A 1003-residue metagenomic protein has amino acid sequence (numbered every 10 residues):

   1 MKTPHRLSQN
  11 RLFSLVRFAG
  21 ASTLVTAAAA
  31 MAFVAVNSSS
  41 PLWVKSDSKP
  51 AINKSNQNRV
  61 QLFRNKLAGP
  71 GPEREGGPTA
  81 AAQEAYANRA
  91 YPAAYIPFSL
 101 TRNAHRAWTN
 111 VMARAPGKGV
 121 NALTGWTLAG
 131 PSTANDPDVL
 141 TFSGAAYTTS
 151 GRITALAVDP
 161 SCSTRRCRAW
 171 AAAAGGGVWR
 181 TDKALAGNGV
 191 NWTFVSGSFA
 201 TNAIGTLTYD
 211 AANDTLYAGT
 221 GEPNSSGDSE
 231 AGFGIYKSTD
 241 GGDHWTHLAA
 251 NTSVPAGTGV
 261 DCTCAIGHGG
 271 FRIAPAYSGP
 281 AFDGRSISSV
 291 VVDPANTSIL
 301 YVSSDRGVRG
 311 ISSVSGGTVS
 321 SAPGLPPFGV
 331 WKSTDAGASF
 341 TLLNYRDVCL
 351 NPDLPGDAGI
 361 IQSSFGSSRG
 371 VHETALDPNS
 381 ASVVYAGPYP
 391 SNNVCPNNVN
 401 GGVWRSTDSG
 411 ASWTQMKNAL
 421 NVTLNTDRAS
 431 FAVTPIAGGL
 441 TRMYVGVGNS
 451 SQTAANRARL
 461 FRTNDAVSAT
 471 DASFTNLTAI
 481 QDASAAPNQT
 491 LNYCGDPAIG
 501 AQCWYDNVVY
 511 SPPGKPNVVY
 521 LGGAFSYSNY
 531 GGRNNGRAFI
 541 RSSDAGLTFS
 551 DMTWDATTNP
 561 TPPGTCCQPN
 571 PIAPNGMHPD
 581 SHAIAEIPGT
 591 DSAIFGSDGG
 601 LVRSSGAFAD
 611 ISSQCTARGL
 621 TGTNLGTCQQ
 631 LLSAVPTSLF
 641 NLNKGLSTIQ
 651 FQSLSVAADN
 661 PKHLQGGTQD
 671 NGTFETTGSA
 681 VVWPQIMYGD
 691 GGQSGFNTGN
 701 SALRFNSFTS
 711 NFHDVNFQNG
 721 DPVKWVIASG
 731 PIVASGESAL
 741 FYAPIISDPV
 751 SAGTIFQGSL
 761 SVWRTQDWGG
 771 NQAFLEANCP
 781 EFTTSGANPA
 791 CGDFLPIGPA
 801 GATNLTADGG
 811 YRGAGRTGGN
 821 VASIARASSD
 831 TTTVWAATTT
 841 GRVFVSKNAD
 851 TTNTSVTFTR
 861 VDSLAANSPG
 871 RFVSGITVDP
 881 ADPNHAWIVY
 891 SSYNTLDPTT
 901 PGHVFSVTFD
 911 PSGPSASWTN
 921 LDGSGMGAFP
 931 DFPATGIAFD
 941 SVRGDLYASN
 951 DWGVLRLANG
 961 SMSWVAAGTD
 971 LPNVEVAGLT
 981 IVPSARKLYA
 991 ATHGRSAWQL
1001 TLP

Functional and structural regions predicted by a protein language model:
M1-F13: N-terminal secretory signal peptides that target proteins for export/translocation
N10-T23: N-terminal Sec-pathway targeting helices
T26-N37: Hydrophobic alpha-helical membrane-insertion segments, chiefly the h-region of N-terminal signal peptides
S38-P1003: Beta-propeller blade termini and top-face loops
